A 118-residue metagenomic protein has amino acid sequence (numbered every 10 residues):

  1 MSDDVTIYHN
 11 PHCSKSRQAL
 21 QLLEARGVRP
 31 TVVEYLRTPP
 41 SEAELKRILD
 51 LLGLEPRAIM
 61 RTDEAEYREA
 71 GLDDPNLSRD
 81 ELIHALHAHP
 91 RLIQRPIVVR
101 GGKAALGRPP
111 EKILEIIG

Functional and structural regions predicted by a protein language model:
M1-D3, I93-Q94: Residue-level preference for short coil/turn positions at secondary-structure junctions
S2-R26, P30-Y35: Local sequence-structure signature of Cys/Sec-based thiol-disulfide redox active-site neighborhoods
Y35-G118: Thiol/selenol-based redox catalytic cores and closely related redox-interacting motifs
